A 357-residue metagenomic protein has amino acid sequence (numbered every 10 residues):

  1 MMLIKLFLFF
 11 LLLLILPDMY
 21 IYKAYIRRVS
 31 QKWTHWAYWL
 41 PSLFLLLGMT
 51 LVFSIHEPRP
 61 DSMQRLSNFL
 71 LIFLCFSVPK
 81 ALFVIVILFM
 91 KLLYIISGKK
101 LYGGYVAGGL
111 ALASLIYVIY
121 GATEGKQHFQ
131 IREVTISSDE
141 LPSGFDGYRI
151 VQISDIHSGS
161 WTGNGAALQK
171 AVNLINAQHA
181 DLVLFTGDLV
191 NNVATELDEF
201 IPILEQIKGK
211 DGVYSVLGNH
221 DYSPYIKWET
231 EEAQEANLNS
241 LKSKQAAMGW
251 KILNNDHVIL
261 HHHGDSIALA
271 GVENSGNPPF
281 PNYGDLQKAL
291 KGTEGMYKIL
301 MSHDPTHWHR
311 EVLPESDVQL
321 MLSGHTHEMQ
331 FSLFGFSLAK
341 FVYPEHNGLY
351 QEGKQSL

Functional and structural regions predicted by a protein language model:
M1-Q127: Non-catalytic terminal accessory segments
G108, S114-E140, S160-T162, A166: Hydrophobic alpha-helical transmembrane segments in integral membrane proteins
S143-L357: Soluble catalytic domains of enzymes that build or remodel membrane lipids, polysaccharides, and related
